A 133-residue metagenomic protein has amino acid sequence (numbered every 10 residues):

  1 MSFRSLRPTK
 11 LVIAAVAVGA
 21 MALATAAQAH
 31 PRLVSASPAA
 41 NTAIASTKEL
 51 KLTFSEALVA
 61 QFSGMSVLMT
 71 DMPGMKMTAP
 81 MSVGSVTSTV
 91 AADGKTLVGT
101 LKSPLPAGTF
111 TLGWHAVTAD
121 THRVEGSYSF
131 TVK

Functional and structural regions predicted by a protein language model:
S2-A14: Bacterial N-terminal signal peptides that target proteins for export
K10, Q28-A29, A91: Intrinsically disordered, low-complexity proline-rich regions
V12-A22: Bacterial N-terminal signal peptides
V18-A20, L52-F54, V86, V117: Intrinsically disordered, low-complexity boundary segments flanking structured domains
V18-A20, R32-S35, T78-S82: Short, functional N-terminal and low-complexity linear motifs
A24-A26: N-terminal signal peptide c-region/cleavage motif recognized by signal peptidases
Q28-S66, V132: N-terminal non-catalytic regions of secreted/periplasmic and cell-surface proteins
T42-A45, V59-F130: Acidic, low-complexity Ser/Thr/Gly/Pro-rich repeat segments typical of extracellular/periplasmic and surface-exposed
